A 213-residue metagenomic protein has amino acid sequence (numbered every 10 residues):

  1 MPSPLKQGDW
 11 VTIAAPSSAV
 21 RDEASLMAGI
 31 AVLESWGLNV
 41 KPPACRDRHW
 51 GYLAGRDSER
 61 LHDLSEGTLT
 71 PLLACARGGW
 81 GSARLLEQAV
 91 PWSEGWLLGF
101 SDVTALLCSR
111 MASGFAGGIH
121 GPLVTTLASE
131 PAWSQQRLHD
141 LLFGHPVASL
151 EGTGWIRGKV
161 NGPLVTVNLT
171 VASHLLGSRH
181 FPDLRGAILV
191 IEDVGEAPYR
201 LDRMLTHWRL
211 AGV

Functional and structural regions predicted by a protein language model:
M1-L69: ATP/NTP phosphate-donor binding region
K6, A89-S93, L210-V213: Short, conserved loop/helix-junction motifs that constitute active-site signature segments in enzyme catalytic cores
V40, L72-A74, L98, I188-V190: Structural motif
P71-S82, F100: N-terminal glycine-rich "phosphate-gripper" loop used for MgATP/nucleotide binding and carboxylate activation
A89-R110, G117-V124: Short, acidic/small-residue loops that bind anionic groups at enzyme active sites
F115-G177: Conserved anion/nucleotide-ligand pocket segment
D183-V213: Internal helical hairpin/lid segments
